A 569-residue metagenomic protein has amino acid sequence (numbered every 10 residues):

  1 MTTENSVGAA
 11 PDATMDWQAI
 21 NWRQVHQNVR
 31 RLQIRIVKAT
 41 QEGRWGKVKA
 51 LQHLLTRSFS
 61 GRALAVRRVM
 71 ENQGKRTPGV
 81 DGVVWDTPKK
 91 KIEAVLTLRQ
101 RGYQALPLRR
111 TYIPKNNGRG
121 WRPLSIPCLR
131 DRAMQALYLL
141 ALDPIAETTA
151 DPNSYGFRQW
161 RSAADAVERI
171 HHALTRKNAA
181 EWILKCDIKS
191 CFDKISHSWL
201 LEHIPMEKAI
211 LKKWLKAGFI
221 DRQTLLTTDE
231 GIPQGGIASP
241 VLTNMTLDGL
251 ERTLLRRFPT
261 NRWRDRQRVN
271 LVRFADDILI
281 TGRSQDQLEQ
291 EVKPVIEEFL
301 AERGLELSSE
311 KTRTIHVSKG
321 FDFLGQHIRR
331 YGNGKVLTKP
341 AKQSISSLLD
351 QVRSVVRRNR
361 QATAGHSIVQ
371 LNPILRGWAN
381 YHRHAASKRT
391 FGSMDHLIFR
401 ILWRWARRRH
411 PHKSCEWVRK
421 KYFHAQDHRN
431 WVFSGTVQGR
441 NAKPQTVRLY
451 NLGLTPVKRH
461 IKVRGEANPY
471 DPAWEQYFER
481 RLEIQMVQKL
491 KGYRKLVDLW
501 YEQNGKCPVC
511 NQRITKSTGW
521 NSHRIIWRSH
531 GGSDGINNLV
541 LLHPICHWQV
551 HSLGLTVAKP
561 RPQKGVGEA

Functional and structural regions predicted by a protein language model:
M15-G74, L140-G156: Charged boundary/loop elements
V66-V69, A94-R119, L129, A133-L142 (+2 more regions): Reverse-transcriptase-like RNA-dependent polymerase core
T97, T149-N153, R158-R161, D165-G320 (+1 more regions): Conserved polymerase palm-domain catalytic core
K216, L225, R303-W378: A conserved non-catalytic segment of reverse transcriptases and RNA-directed RNA polymerases corresponding to the late
L397-I401, A406-V487, K491: Extended C-terminal regions of large enzymes
E466-V509, S533, K559-A569: Short, charged surface segments at domain edges that flank catalytic/cofactor-binding sites
N511-P544, V550-P562: Histidine-centered nuclease catalytic patch
